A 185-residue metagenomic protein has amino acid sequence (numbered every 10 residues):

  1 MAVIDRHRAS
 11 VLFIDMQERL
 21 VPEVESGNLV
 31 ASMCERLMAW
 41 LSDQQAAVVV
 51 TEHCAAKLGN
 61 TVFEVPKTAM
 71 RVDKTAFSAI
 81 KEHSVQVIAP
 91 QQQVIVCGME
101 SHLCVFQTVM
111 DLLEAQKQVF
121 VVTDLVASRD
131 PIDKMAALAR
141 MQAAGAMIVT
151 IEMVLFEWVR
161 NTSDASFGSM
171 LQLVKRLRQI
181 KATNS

Functional and structural regions predicted by a protein language model:
A2-S10, D43-Q44, A56-S185: Active-site-adjacent betaalpha module
S10-M16: N-terminal nucleotide-binding beta1-loop-alpha1 segment
I14, T51, I151: Replace "coordinates the UDP/GDP/TDP-sugar" with "coordinates nucleotide-activated sugar donors
M16, H53, D124: Active-site loop/turn elements of alpha/beta-hydrolase fold enzymes, especially the short glycine-/histidine-rich
M16-R19, A115: Short connector loops/turns at beta-strand edges and beta->alpha or beta->beta junctions
R19-V24, N28-V50, A55-P66, R71: A positional/architectural concept
